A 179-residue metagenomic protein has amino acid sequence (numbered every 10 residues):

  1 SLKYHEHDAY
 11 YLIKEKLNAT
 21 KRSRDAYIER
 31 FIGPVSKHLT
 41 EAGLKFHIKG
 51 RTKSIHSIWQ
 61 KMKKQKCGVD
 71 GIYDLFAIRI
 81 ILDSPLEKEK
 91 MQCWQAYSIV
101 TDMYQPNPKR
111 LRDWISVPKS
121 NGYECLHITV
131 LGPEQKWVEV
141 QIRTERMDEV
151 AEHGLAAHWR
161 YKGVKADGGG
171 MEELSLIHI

Functional and structural regions predicted by a protein language model:
S1-L176: Nucleic-acid processing machinery
I179: Calmodulin-binding IQ motif helices
